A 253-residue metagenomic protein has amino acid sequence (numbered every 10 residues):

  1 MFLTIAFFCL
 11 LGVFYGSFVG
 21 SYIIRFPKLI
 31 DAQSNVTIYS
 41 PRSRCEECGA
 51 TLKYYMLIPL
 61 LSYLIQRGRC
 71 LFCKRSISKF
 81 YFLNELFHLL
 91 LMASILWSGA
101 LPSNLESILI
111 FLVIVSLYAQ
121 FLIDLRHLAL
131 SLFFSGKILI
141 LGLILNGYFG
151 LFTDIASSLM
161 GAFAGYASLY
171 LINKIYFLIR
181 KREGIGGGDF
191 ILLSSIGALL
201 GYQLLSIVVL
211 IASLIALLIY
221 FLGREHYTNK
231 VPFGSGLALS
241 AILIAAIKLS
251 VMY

Functional and structural regions predicted by a protein language model:
M1-Y253: A membrane-topology feature that recognizes alpha-helical transmembrane segments and their immediate juxtamembrane
